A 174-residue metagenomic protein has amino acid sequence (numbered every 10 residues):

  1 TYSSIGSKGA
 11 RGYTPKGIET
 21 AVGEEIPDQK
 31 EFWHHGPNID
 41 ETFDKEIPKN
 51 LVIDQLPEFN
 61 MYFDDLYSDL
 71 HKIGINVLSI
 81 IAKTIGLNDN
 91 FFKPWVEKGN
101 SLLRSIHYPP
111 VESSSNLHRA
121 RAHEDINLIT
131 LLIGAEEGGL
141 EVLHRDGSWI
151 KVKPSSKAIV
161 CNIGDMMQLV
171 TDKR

Functional and structural regions predicted by a protein language model:
T1-R174: Peripheral, non-catalytic segments flanking oxidoreductase cores
